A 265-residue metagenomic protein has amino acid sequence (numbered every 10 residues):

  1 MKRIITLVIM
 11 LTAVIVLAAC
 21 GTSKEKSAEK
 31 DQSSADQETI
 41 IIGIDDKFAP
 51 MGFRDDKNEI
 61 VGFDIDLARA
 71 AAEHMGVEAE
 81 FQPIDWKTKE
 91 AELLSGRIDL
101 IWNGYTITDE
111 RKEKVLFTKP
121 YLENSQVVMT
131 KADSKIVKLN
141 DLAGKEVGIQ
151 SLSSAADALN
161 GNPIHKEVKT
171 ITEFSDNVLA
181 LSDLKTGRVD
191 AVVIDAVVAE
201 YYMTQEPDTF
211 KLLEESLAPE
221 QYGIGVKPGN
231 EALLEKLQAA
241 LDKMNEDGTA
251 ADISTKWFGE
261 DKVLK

Functional and structural regions predicted by a protein language model:
V16-A19: C-terminal motif of bacterial Sec signal peptides marking the signal peptidase cleavage site
T22-A28, S154-T172, K211-E214, D242-K265: Ligand-binding clefts/hinges and TM-proximal coupling segments of bilobed small-molecule sensing domains
K30-G104: Extracytoplasmic small-molecule ligand-binding "clamshell" domains of the periplasmic binding protein/Venus flytrap
D46, E123-T130, A196, E200-Q238 (+1 more regions): Periplasmic-binding protein-like
G52-R54, A68-G76, A155-F174, M203-P207: Ligand-binding cleft/hinge of the Venus flytrap
I65-H74, N140, S153, I224-E260: Extended ligand-binding regions for polar small-molecule ligands
E78-D141: Acidic, polar ligand-binding/catalytic clefts
Y105-E113, N160-N162, D183-T186, D190-P219: A ligand-binding cleft/hinge motif common to bilobed small-molecule-binding domains
